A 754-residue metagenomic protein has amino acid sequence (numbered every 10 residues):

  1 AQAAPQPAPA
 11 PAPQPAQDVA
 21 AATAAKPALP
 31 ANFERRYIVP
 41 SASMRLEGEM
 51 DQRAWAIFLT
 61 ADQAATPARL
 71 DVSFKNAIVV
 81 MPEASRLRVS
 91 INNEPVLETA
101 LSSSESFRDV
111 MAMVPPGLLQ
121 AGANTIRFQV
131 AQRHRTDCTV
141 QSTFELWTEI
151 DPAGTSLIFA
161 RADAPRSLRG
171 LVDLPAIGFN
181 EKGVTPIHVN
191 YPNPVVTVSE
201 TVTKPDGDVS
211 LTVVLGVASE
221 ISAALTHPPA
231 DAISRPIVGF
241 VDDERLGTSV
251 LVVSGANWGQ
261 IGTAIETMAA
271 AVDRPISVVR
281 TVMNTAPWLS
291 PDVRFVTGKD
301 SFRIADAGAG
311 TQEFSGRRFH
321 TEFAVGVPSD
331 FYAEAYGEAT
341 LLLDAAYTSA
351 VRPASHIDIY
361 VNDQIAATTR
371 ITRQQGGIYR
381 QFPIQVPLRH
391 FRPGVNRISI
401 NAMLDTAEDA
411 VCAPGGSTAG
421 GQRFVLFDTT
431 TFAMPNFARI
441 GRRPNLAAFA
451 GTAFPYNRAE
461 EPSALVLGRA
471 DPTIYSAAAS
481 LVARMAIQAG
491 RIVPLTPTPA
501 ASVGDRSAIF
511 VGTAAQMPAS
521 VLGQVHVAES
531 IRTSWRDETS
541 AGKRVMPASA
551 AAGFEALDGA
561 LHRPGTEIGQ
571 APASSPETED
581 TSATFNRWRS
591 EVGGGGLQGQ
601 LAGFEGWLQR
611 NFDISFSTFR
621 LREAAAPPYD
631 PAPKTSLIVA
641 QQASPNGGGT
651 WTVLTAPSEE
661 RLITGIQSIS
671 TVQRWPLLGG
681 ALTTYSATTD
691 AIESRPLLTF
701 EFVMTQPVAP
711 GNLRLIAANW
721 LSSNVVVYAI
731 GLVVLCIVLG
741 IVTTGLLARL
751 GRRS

Functional and structural regions predicted by a protein language model:
A4-S90, E94-S754: Solvent-exposed alpha-helical segments and adjacent loops that form catalytic or protein-interaction surfaces
